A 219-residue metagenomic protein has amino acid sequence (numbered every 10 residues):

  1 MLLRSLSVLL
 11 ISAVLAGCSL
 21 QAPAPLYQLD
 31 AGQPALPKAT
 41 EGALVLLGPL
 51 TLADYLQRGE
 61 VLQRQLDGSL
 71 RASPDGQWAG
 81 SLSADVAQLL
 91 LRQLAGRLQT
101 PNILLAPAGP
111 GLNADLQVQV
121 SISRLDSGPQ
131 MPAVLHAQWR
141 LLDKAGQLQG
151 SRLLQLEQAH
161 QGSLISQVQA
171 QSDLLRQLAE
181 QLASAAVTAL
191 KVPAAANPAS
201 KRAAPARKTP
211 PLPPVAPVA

Functional and structural regions predicted by a protein language model:
M1-C18: Sec-dependent bacterial lipoprotein signal peptides
C18-L82, K191-A219: A structural "domain/chain start" motif
L20-Q33, R97-A145, P210-A219: Surface-exposed short loop/turn segments
D30, G48, A106, E157-A159: A structural detector for beta-sheet-dominated domains
T40-V45, R58, S73, D85 (+3 more regions): Extracytoplasmic
L70-Q77, G146-Q181: Short secondary-structure boundary motifs at beta->alpha junctions and helix caps
S83, A87-L91, A95, S172-L175 (+2 more regions): Extracytoplasmic/secreted envelope proteins and their assembly/folding machinery, especially bacterial periplasmic
G162, S166, S184-A196: Surface-exposed, polar/charged faces of alpha-helical domains in mature secreted/periplasmic/lumenal proteins
